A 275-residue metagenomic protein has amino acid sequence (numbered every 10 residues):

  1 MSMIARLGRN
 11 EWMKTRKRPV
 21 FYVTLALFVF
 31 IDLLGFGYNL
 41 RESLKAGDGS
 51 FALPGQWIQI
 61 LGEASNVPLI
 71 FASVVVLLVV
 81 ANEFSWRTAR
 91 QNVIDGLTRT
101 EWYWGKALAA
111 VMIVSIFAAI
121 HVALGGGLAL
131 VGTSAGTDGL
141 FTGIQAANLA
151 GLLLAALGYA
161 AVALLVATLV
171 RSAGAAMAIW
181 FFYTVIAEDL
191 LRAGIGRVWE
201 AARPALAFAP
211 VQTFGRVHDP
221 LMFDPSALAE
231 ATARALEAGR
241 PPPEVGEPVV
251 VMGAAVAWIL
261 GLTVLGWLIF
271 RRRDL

Functional and structural regions predicted by a protein language model:
S2, F21-V79, Y103-R171, V185 (+4 more regions): Secretory targeting signals
I4-R16: A short amphipathic helical element positioned immediately N-terminal to and/or at the very start of a transmembrane
K14, A81, N92-I94, A163 (+2 more regions): Helix-capping/transition residues at the boundaries of transmembrane alpha-helices and the short helical linkers
R16, E101-W104: Membrane-interfacial loop-to-helix junctions in multi-pass inner-membrane proteins
R18-P19, L97-T98, R171-A173: Short loop-to-helix capping motifs
F21-T24, A89-N92, W102, A175-A178: Alpha-helical transmembrane segments and their helix-entry boundary regions
V76-D95, R99-T100, A107: Transmembrane helix boundary and interhelical loop/hinge segments in multi-pass membrane proteins
V250-L275: Junction motif at the cytosolic side of a transmembrane helix
